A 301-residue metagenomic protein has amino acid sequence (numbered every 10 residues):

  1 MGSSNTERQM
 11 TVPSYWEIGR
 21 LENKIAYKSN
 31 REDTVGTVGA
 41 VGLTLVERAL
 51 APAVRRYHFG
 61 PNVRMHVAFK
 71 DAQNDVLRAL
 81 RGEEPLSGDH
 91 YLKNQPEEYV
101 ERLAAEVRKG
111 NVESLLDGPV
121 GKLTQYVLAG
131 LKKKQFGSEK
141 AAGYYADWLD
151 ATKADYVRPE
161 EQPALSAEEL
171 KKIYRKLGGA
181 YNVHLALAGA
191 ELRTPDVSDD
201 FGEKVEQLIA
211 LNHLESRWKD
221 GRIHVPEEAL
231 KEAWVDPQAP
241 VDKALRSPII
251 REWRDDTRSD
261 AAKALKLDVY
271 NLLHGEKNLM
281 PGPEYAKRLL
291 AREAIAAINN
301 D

Functional and structural regions predicted by a protein language model:
G2-K132, A141-K153, S166-V205, S216-D301: Catalytic cores of Mg2+-dependent Asp-rich isoprenoid enzymes
Y156-S166: Cytochrome P450 catalytic-domain "roof"
